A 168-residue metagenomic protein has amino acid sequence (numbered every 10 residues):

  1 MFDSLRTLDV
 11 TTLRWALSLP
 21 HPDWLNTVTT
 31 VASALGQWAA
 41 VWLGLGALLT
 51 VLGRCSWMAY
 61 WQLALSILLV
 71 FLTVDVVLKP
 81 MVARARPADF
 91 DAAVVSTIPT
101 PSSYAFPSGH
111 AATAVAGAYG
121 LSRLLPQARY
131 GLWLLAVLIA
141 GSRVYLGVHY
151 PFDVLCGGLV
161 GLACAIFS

Functional and structural regions predicted by a protein language model:
M1-V41, D75-S102: N-terminal transmembrane-helix/juxtamembrane module of multi-pass inner/ER membrane proteins
W24, C55-Y60, A88, L124-G131: Membrane-helix interface segments
L45-V74: Interfacial segments of alpha-helical transmembrane regions
L49, V74, L78-A83, S122 (+1 more regions): Membrane-water interface at transmembrane helix exits
R54-C55, A83-A88, V148-F152: Transmembrane helix-loop junctions in multipass membrane proteins, especially transporters and channels
L65-P80, Y130-R143: Small-polar-interrupted transmembrane alpha-helices in polytopic inner-membrane proteins
A92-S168: Membrane-embedded catalytic cores of phosphoryl/pyrophosphoryl-handling enzymes
